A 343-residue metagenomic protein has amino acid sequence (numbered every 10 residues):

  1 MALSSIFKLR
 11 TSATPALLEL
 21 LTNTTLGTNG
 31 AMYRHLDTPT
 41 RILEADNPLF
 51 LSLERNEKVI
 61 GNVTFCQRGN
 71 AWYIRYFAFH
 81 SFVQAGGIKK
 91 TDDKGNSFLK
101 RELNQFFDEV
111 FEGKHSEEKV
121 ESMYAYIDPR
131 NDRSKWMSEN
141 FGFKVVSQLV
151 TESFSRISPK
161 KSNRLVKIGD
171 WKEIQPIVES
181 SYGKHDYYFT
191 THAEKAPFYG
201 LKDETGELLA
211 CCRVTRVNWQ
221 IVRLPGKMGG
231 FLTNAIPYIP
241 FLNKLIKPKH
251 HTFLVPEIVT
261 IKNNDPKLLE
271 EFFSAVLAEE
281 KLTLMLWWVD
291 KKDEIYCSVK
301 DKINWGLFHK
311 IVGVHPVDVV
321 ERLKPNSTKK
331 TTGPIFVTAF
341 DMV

Functional and structural regions predicted by a protein language model:
A2-F65, V120, D132-K135, E139-F253: Amide-forming acyltransferase catalytic core, primarily the GNAT-like/NAT-type and related acyltransferase folds
L9, I60, I74, G113 (+8 more regions): Hydrophobic transmembrane signal anchors and adjacent membrane-proximal interface regions, especially in viral
H35, H80, H115, H192 (+3 more regions): Histidine (H) residue identity feature
F50-S52, N62-T64, Y73, G200 (+5 more regions): Ordered hydrophobic segments in well-structured contexts
A71-N140, P225-I303: Acyl-donor binding region in acyl/amide transferases
I177-A193, F272, L277-K281, I311-N326: Short flexible/disordered coil segments
W288-D290, E294-V343: C-terminal functional modules
